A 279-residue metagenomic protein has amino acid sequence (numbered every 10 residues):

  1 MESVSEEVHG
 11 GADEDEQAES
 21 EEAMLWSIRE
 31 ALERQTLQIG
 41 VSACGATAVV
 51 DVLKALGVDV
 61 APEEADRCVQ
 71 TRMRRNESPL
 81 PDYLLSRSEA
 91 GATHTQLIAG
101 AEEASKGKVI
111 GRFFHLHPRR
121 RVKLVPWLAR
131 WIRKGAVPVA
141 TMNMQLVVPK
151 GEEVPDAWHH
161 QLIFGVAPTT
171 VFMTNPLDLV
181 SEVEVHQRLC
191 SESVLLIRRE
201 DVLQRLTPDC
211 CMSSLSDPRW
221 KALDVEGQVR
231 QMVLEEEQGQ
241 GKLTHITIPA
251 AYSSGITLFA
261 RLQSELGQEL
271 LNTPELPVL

Functional and structural regions predicted by a protein language model:
V4-A12, M73-L203, T207: Conserved active-site-adjacent core of cysteine acyl-enzyme catalytic domains
S5, V154, V166-L279: Noncatalytic regulatory segments and standalone regulatory/sensor domains
H9-R120, C210-C211, K221-D224, Q228-E235 (+3 more regions): Cysteine-nucleophile protease catalytic domains, especially the papain-like/related folds used in DUB/UBL proteases
